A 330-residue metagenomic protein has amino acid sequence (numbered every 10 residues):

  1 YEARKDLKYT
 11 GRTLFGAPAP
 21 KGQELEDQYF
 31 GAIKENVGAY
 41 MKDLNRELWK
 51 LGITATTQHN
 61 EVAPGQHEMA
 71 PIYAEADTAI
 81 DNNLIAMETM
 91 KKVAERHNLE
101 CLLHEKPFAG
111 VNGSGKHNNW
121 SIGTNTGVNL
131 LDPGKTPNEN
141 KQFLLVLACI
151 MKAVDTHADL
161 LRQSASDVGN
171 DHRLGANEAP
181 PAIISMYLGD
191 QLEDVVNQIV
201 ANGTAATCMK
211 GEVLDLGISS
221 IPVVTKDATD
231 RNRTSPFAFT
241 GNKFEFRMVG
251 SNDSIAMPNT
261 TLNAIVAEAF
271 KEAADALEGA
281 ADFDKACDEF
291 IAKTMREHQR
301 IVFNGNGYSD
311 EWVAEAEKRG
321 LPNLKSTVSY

Functional and structural regions predicted by a protein language model:
Y1-L103, F108-Y330: Glycine-rich, acidic/polar active-site loops that bind/position phosphate-bearing ligands
